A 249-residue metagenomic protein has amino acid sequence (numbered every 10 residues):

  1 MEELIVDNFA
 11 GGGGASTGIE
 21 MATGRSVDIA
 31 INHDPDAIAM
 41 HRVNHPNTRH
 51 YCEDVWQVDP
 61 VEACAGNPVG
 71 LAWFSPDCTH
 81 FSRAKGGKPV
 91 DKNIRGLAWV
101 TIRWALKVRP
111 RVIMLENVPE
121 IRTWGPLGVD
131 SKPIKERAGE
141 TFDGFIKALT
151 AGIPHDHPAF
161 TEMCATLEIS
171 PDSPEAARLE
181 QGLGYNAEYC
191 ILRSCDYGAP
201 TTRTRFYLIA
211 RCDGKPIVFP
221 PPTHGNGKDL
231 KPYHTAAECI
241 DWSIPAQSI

Functional and structural regions predicted by a protein language model:
M1-I5: Extreme N-terminal starter segment of soluble prokaryotic enzymes
N8-G13: Class I SAM-dependent methyltransferase "Motif I" SAM/SAH-binding loop
G18-S26, N44: A short, Lys/Arg-enriched amphipathic alpha-helix followed by its capping loop at the start of a domain
I31: The conserved SAM/SAH-binding core of class I Rossmann-like methyltransferase domains, concentrating on the hydrophobic
D34: Conserved SAM/SAH-binding beta-strand->alpha-helix loop
A39-G66: S-adenosyl-L-methionine
E53-W56, S75, T101: Active-site-proximal cofactor/substrate-binding loop regions of enzyme domains
V61-L71, C78-I249: Class I S-adenosyl-L-methionine
